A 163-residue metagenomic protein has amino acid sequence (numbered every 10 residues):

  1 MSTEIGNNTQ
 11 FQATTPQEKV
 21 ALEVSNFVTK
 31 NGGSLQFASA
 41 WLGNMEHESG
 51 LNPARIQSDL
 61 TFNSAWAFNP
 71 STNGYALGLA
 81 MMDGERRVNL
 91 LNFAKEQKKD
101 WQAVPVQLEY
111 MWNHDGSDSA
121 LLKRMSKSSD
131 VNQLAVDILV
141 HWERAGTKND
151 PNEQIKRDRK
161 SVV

Functional and structural regions predicted by a protein language model:
M1-I5: Non-Sec secretion/translocation targeting segments of pathogen effectors
G6-E23, E46-S128: Peptidoglycan-targeting cell-wall enzymes and recognition modules
L22, N26, K30, S39-L42 (+4 more regions): Solvent-exposed, polar/charged alpha-helical surfaces in well-ordered, non-transmembrane soluble domains, broadly
K30-Q36, K123-S129: Surface-exposed acidic, glycine-flexible loop patches that form ligand/cofactor-binding and adhesion interfaces
G33-S39, D118, N132-Q133: Loop/turn elements at helix/coil->beta-strand transitions in domains of secreted/extracellular proteins
M45-S49, M125-D150: Acidic helix/loop microenvironments that form the catalytic cleft of cell-wall polysaccharide enzymes
R157-R159: Short, low-complexity, polybasic intrinsically disordered segments
V162-V163: Conserved small/polar residues in nucleotide/adenosyl-binding loops
